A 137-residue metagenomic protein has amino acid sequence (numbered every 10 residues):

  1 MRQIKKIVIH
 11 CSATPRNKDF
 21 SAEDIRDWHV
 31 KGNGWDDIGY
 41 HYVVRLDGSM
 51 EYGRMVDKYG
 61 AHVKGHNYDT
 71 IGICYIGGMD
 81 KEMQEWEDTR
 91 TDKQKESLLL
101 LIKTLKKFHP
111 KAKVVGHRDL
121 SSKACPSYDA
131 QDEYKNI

Functional and structural regions predicted by a protein language model:
M1-K58: Short, conserved "active-site rim" segments that organize catalytic pockets and cofactor/ligand binding
M1-S12, R16, L46-M50, H66-I71 (+1 more regions): Basic/polar, cationic surfaces and motifs that engage anionic cell-wall and phosphate/carboxylate ligands
D57-K64, K103: Short amphipathic alpha-helices and their capping/turn segments at secondary-structure boundaries
